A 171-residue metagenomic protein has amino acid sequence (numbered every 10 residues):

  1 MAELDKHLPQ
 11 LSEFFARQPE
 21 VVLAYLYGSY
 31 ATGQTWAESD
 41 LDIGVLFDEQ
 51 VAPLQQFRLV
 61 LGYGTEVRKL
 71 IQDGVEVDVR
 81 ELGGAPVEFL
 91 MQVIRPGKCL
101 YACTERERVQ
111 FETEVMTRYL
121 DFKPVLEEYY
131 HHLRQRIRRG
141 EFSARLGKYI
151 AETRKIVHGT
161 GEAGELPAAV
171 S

Functional and structural regions predicted by a protein language model:
M1-L23, A31-A37, Q50-S171: Catalytic core of pol beta-like nucleotidyltransferases
S39-L41: Short, conserved active-site loops that position catalytic residues or coordinate cofactors/metal ions across diverse
G44-L46: Short hydrophobic/aromatic beta-strand micro-patches that form the beta-sheet surface supporting nucleotide- or nucleic
